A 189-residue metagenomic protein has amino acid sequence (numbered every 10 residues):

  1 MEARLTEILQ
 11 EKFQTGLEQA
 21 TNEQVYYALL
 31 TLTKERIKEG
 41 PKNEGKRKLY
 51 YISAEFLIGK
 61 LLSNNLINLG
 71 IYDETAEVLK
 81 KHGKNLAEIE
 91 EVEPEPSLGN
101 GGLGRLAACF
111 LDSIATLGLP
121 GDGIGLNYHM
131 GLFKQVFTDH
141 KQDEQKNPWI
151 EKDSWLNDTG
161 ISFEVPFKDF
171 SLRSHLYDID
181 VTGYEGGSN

Functional and structural regions predicted by a protein language model:
M1-N189: A conserved ligand/cofactor-binding region detector
